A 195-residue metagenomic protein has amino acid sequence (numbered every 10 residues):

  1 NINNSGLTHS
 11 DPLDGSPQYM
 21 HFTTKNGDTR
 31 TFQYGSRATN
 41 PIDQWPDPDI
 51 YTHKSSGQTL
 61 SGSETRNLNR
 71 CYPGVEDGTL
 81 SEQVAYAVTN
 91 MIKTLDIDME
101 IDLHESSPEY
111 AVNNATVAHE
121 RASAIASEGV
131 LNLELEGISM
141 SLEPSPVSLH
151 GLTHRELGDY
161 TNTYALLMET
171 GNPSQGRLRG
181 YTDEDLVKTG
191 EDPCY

Functional and structural regions predicted by a protein language model:
I2-E120: Active-site/substrate-binding loop(s) of hydrolase catalytic cores
E76, L80-Y195: C-terminal accessory segments enriched in acidic
